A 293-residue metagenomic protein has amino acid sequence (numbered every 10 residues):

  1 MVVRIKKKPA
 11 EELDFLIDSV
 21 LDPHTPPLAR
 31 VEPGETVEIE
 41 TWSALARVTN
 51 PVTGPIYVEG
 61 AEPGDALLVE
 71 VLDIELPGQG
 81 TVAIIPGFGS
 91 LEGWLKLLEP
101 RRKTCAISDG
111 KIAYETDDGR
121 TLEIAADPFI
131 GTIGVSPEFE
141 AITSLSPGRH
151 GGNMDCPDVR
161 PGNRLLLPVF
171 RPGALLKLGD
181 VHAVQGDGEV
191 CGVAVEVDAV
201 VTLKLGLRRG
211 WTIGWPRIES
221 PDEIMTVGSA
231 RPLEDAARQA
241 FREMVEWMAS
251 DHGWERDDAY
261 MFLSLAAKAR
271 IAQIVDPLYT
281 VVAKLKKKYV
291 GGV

Functional and structural regions predicted by a protein language model:
M1, E12-P23, A46-V52, I142-H150 (+1 more regions): Short, structured beta-strand/loop micro-motifs enriched in basic residues and often containing a Trp
P27, V52-Y57, D155: Short, conserved secondary-structure segments in the cores of folded domains
I39, A66-V69, L167: A generic structural signal for residues embedded in beta-strands
A44-T53, I74-I84, G173-V184, A272-V275: Short, Lys/Arg- and Gly-enriched loop/turn segments at beta-strand edges
D73-P161, L166: Intrinsically disordered, low-complexity linker/loop segments enriched in Gly/Pro and charged/polar residues
E123-D235, Q239, V245: Conserved mixed alpha/beta catalytic, RNA-binding, or beta-rich assembly cores of soluble enzyme, regulatory
